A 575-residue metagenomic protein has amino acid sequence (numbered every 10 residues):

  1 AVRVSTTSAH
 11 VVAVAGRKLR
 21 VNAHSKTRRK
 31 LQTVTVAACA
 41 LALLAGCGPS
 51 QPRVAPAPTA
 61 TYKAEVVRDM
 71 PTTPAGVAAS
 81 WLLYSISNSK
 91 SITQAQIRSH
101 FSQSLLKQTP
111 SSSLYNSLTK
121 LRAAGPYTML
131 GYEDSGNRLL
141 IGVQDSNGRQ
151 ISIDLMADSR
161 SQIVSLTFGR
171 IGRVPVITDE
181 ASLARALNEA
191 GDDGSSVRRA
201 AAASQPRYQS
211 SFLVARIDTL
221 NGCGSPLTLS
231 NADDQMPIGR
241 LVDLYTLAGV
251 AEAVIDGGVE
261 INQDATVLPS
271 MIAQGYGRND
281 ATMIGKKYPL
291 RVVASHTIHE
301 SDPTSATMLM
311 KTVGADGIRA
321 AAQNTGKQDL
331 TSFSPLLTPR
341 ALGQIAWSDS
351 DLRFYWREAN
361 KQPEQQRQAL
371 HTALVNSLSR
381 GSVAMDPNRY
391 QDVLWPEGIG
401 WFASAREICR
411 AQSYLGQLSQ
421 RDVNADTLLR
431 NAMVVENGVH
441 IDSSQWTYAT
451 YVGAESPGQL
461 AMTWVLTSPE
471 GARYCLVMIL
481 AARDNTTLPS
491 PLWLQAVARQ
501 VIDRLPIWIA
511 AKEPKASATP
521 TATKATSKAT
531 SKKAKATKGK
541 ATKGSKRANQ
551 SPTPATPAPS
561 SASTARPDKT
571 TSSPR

Functional and structural regions predicted by a protein language model:
L44-G46: C-terminal motif of bacterial Sec signal peptides marking the signal peptidase cleavage site
G48-K63, A157-S159, F168-R199, V383-K528 (+6 more regions): Structured C-terminal helix/loop/strand segments within mature extracytoplasmic catalytic/sensor domains
A75-H100: Short acidic-aromatic low-complexity motifs
S91-D134: Short solvent-exposed beta->alpha transition segments
G172-P237: Beta-lactamase-like hydrolase cores
R185-S195, I284-R380: Active-site-adjacent helix/loop patches that line small-molecule binding or acyl-intermediate pockets
M236-L268, L476: Active-site SXXK
D256-K286: Short, glycine/proline-biased beta-turn/loop segments that scaffold the active-site neighborhood
